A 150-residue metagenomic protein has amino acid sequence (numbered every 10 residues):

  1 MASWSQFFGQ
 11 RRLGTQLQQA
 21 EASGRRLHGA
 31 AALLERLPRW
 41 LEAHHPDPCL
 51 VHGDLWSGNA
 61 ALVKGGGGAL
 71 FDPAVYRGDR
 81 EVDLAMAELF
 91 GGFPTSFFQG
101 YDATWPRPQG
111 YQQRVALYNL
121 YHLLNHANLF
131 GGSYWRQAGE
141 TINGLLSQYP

Functional and structural regions predicted by a protein language model:
M1-P38: Active-site catalytic-loop/activation-segment of kinase and kinase-like phosphoryl-transfer enzymes
W4-Q10, Q18, H44-L50, S57-A116 (+4 more regions): Active-site Asp-x-Gly
R26-H52, G144: Short, intrinsically disordered, low-complexity segments enriched in Ser/Thr and Pro
G29, N119, Q137: Charged catalytic carboxylate motif
